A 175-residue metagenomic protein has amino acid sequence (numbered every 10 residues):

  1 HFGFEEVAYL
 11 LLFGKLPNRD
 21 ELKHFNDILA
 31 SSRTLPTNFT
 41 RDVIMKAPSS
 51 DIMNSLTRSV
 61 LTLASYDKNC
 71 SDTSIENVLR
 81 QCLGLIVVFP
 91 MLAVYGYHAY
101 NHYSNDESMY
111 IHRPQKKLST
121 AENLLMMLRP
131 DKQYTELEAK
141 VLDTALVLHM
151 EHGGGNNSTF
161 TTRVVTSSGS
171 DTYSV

Functional and structural regions predicted by a protein language model:
H1-V175: Hydrophobic alpha-helical bundle cores within soluble ligand-binding/oligomerization subdomains
